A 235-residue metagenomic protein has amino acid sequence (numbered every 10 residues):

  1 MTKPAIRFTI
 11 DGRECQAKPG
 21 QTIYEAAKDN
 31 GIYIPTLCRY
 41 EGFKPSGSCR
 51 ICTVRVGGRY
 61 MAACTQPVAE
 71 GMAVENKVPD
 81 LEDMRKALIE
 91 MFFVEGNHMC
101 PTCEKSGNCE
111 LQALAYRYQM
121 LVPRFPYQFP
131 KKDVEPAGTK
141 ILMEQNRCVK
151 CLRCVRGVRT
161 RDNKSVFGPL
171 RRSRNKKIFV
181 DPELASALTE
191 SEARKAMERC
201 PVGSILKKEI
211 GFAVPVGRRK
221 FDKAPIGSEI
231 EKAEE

Functional and structural regions predicted by a protein language model:
T2-D11: Eukaryote-biased recognition of intrinsically disordered, low-complexity regulatory segments
D11, P19, S46, R172 (+1 more regions): Short glycine-rich loop/turn motifs that provide flexible caps or phosphate-binding loops at active sites
G12, C38-E41, M143, A185: A structural connector/turn signal
C15-E70: N-terminal cofactor/phosphate-binding cores enriched in small/glycine residues, especially glycine-rich loops such as
R50-I51, R59-E235: Fe-S ferredoxin-like electron-transfer domains and their immediately adjacent linker/connector regions across
